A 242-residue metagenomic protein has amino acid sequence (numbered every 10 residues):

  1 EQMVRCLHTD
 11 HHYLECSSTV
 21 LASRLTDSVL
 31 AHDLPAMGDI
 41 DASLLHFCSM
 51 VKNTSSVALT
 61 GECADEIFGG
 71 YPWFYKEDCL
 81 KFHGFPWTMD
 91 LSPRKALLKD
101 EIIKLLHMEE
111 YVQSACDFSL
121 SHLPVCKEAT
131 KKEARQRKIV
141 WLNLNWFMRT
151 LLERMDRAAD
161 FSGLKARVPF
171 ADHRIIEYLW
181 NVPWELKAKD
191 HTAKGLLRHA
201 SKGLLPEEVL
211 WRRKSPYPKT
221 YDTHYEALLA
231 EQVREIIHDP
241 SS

Functional and structural regions predicted by a protein language model:
E1-A31, E110-C126: A conserved beta-strand->alpha-helix junction
T9, I40, V57-L59, D90-S242: Adenosyl-5′-phosphate
V20-A22, E66-G70, Y75, P218: Short catalytic/ligand-binding loop motif for oxyanion handling, primarily in non-cytosolic enzymes, centered on
T26-L30, K52, F74-K76, H224-E226: Short low-complexity, flexible loop/linker segments enriched in glycine and/or proline with clustered acidic
D33-I40: Short, flexible loop segments at the rims of nucleotide/cofactor-binding pockets, characterized by
L44, C48: Short, conserved alpha-helix that lines the donor NDP-sugar binding/gating region of sugar-transfer enzymes
S55-Y71: Short acidic/histidine-rich active-site segments
F68-R94: A mobile, often basic/glycine-rich helix-loop segment that functions as the active-site lid/recognition loop
